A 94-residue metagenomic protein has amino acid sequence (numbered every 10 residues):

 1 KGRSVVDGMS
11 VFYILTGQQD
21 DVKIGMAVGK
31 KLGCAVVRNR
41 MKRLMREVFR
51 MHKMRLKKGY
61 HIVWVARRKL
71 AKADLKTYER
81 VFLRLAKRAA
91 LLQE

Functional and structural regions predicted by a protein language model:
K1-E94: Positively charged, solvent-exposed patches that mediate nucleic-acid binding
